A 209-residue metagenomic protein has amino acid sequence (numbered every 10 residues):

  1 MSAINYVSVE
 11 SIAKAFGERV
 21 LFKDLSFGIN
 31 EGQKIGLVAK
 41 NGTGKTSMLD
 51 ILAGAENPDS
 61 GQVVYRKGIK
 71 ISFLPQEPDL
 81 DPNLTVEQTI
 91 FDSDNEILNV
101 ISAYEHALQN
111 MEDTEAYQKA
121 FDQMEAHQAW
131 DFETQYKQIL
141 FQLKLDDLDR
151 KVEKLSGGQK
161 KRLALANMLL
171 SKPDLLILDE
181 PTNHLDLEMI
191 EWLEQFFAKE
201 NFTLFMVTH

Functional and structural regions predicted by a protein language model:
M1-H209: ABC ATP-binding cassette signature C-motif
